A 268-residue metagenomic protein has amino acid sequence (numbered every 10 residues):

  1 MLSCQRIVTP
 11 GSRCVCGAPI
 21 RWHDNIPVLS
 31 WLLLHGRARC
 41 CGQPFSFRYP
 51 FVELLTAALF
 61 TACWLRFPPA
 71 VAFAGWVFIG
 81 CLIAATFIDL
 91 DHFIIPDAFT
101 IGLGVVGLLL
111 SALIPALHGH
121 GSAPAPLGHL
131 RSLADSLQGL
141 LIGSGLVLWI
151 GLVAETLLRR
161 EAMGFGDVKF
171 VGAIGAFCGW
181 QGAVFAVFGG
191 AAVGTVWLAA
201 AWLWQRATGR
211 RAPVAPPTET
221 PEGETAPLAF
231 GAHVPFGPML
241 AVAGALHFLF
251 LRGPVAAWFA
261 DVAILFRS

Functional and structural regions predicted by a protein language model:
M1-Q5, W22, L148-L158, A199-V214: Membrane-water interface of transmembrane alpha-helices
M1-R48, R210-G231, F236: Membrane-proximal soluble regions of multi-pass membrane proteins
I7-P10, E161-A162, T208-P216, A256-A263: Short, Lys/Arg-enriched, Gly/Pro-containing loop segments at transmembrane-helix junctions of multi-pass membrane
S46-E53, F99: Select subsegments of transmembrane alpha-helices in polytopic membrane proteins, especially boundary-proximal
E53-L65, L110-I114: Membrane-embedded alpha-helical segments in integral membrane proteins
W64-A74: Transmembrane helix-loop-helix
A74-W202, A257-S268: Functional transmembrane core segments of multi-pass inner-membrane proteins
F236-P254: Final/C-terminal transmembrane alpha-helix of multipass membrane proteins
